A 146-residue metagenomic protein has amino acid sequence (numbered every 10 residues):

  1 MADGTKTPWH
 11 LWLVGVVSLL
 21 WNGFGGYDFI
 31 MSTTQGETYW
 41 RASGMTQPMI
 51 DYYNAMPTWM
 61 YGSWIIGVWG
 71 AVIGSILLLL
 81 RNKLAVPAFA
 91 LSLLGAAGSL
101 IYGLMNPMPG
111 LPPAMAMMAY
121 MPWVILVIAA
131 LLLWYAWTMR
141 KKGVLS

Functional and structural regions predicted by a protein language model:
M1-S146: Topology signature of small-to-medium multi-pass alpha-helical membrane proteins
